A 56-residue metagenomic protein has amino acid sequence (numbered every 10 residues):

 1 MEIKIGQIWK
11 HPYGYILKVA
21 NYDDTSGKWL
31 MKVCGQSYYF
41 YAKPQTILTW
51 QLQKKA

Functional and structural regions predicted by a protein language model:
G6-P12: Tryptophan-anchored aromatic micro-motifs
P12-Y41: Basic/aromatic-rich interaction segments and small domains that mediate binding to polyanionic partners
G35-A56: Intrinsically disordered, low-complexity, charged/polar segments
